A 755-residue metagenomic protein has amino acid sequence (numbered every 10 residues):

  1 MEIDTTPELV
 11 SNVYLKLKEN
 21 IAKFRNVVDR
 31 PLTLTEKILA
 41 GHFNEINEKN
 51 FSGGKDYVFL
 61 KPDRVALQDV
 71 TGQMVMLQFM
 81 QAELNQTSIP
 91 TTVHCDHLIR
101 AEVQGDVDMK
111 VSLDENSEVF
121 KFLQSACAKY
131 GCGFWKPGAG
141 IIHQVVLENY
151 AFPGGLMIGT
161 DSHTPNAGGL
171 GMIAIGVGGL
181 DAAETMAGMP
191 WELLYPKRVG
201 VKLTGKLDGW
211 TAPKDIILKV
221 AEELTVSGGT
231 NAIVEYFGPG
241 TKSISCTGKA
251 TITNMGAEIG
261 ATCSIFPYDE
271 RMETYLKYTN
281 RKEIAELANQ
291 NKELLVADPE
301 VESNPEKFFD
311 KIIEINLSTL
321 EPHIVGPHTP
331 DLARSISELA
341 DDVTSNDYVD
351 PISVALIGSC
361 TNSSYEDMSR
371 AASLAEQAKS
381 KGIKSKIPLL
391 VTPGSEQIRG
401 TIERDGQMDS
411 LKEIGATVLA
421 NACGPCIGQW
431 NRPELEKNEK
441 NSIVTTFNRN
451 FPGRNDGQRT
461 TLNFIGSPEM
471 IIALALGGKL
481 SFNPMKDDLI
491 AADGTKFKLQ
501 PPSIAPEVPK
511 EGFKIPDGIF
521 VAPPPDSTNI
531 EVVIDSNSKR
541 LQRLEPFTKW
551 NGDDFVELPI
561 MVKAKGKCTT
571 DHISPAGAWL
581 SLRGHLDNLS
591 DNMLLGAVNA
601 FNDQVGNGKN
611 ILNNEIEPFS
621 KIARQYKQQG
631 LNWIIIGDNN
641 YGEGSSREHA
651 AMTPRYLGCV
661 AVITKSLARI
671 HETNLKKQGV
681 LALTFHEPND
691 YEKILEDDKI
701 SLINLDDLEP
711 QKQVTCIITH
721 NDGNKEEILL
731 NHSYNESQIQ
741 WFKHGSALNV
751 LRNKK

Functional and structural regions predicted by a protein language model:
I3-T5, D69, F152-L287, I383 (+4 more regions): Mobile "lid/hinge" segments at catalytic clefts and subdomain interfaces of large enzymes
V10-V13, L17, A22-K197, L582-N632 (+1 more regions): Long, structured ligand/cofactor-binding scaffold of large enzymes
I46-E48, S52-P62, A66, V75 (+4 more regions): Terminal amphipathic helices with adjacent charged low-complexity linkers/tails
E48-K49, E148, F152, I244-A250 (+7 more regions): Short glycine/threonine-rich loop-to-helix capping motif typified by GTGT followed within a few residues by an Asp-Pro
V75-L84, K307-I402, G406, P524-I663: Non-catalytic terminal/interface segments that mediate subunit docking, oligomerization, and allosteric communication
S380-W430, S645, A651, T664-L683 (+2 more regions): Extended C-terminal subregions enriched in glycine
L489-E507, H671-W741, L748-L751: Acidic, glycine-rich flexible loop/linker segments
